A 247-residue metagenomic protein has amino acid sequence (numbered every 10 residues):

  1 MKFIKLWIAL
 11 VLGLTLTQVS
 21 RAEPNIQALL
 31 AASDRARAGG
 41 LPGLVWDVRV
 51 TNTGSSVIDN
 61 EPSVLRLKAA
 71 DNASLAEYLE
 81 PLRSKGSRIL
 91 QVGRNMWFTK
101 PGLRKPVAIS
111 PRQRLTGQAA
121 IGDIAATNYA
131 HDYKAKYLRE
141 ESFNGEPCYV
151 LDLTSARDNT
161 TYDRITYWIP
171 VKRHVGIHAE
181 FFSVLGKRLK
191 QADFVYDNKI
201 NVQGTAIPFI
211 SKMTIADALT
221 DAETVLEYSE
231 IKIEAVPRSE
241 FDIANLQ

Functional and structural regions predicted by a protein language model:
M1-K2: N-terminal secretory signal peptides that target proteins for export/translocation
K5-T17: Bacterial N-terminal signal peptides
A22-G43, R49-V50, R83-D163, S183-G186 (+1 more regions): Flexible, processing/modification-adjacent segments and terminal tails in exported/periplasmic/extracellular proteins
L30-A32, N60-P62, Y133-R139, D193-V195 (+1 more regions): Short structured motifs
L44-R83: N-terminal, post-signal-peptide region of Sec/Tat-exported proteins
L65-L67, S87-Q91, Y167: Broad, structure-driven detector of short, well-ordered beta-strand segments within folded domains
L67-D71, R139-P147, V202-A206: Short, ordered beta-strand-loop transition motifs
E146-I243: Gly/Pro-enriched, hydrophobic low-complexity segments that function as extracytoplasmic propeptides/linkers
